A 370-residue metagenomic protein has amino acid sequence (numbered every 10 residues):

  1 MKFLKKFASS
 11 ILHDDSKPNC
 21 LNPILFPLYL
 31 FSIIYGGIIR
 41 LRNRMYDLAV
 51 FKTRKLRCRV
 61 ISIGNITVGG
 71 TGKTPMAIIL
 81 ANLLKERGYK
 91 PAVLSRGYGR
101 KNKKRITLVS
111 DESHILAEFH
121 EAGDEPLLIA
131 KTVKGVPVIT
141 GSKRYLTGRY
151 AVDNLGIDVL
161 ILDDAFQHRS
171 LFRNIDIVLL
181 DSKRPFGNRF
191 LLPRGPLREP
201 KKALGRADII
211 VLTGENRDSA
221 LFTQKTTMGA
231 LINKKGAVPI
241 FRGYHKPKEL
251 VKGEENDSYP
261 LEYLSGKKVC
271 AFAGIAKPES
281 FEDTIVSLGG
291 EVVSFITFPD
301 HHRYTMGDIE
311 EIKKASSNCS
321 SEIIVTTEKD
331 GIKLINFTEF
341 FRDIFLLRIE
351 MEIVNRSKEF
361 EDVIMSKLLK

Functional and structural regions predicted by a protein language model:
M1-P18, P185-I323: C-terminal accessory "lid"/substrate-recognition subdomains
F3-R59: A transmembrane-helix-recognition feature enriched in membrane-embedded lipid enzymes and envelope glyco-/phospholipid
I34, T74, I129, D163 (+3 more regions): Residue-level signal for inorganic ion chemistry
N43-S113, N216-R217: Walker A (P-loop) phosphate-binding motif
Y89, G156-I157, C319-E322: Short, high-confidence coil segments that cap the C-terminus of an alpha-helix and link into the following beta-strand
A92-L94, V178, V269-F272: Conserved beta-strand elements of the Class I
Y98-G236, I240-R242: Phosphate/Mg2+-binding loops and adjacent switch elements in nucleotide/diphosphate-handling enzyme cores
K246-K248, P299-R303, F341-K370: Short, flexible loop segments at boundaries between secondary-structure elements
